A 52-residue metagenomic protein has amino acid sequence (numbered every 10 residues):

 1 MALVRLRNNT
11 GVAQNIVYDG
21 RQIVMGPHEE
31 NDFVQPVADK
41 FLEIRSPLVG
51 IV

Functional and structural regions predicted by a protein language model:
A2-T10: Asparagine-centered strand-capping/turn motif at beta-strand->loop junctions
L6, F41-L42: Short alpha-helical segments in extracytoplasmic peptidoglycan/chitin-binding modules and envelope-associated proteins
N9-R21: Short, surface-exposed beta-strand/strand-loop-strand elements in extracellular ectodomains
A13, V37-K40: Short, charged beta-turn/beta-strand-edge "cap" motif at the junction between a beta-strand and an adjacent loop
Q22-V24, L48: Short, surface-exposed beta-strand-loop junctions and turns on beta-sheet-rich folds
G26-H28: Tight coil/turn sites that cap or link beta-strands
E30-Q35: Exposed aromatic-hydrophobic patches
E43-V52: Short, mixed-charge low-complexity intrinsically disordered segments
